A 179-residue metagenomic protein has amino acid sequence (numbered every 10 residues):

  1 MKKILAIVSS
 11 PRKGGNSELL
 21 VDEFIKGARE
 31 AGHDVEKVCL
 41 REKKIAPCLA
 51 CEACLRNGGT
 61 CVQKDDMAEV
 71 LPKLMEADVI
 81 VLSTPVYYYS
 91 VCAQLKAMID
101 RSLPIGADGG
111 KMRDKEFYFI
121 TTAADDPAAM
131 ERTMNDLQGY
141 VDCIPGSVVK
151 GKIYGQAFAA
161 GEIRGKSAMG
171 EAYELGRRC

Functional and structural regions predicted by a protein language model:
M1-D108, V148-V149, G161-C179: N-terminal beta1-alpha1-beta2 submodule of the flavodoxin-like/Rossmannoid cofactor-binding fold
S9, L40, T122-A124, G155: Cofactor-binding loop segments of dinucleotide-utilizing enzymes, especially the Rossmann-like FAD- and NAD(P)+-binding
Y87-Y89, Y118, Y140, Y154 (+1 more regions): Sequence-level detector for tyrosine residue identity
A93-Q94, A107-G151: Short, glycine-/small-residue-rich phosphate/pyrophosphate-handling segment
F158: Active-site rim beta-loop-alpha module in soluble metabolic enzymes
